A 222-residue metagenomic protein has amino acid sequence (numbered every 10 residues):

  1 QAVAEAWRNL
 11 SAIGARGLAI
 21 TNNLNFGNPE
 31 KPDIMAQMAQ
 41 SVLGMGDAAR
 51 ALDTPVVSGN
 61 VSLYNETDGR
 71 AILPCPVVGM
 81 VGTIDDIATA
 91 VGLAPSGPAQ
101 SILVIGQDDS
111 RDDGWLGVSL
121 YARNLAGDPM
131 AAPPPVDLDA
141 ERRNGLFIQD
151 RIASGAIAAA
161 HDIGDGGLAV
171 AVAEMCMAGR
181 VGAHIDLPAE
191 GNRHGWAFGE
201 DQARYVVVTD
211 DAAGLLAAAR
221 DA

Functional and structural regions predicted by a protein language model:
Q1-E5: Glycine-rich anion/phosphate-binding loops
G14: Active-site catalytic microenvironments in core metabolic enzymes, especially phosphate/sugar-handling
A19-D113: Glycine-rich anion-binding loops of enzyme active sites
I34-Q40, S119-R123, M175-M177: Short secondary-structure boundary/capping segments
S41, G46-A48, L52, V57 (+4 more regions): Glycine-/charge-enriched secondary-structure boundary and capping motifs
L116-P135: Gly-rich Lys/Arg/Thr-decorated short loops/hinges at beta-loop-alpha junctions or inter-strand turns that position
V136-R143: C-terminal transmembrane module of polytopic alpha-helical membrane proteins
